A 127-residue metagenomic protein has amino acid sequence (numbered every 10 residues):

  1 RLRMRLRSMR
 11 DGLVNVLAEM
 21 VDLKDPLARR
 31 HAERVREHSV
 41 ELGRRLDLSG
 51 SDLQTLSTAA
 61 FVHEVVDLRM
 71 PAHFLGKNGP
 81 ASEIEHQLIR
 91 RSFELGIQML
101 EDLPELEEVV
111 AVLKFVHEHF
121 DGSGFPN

Functional and structural regions predicted by a protein language model:
R1-R5: Juxtamembrane or sensor-core-proximal signal-transducing alpha helices that couple sensory domains to cytosolic
S8-N127: Histidine- and acidic-residue-rich, metal-dependent catalytic cores
